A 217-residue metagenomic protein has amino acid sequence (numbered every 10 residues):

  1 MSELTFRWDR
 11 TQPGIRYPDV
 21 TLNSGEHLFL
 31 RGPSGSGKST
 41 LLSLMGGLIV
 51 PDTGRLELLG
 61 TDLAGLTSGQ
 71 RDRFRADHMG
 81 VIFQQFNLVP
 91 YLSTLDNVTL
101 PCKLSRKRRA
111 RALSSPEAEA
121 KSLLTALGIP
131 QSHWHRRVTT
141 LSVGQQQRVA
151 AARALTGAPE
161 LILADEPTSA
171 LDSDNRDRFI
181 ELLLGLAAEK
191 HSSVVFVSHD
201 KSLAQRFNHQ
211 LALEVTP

Functional and structural regions predicted by a protein language model:
G46: Helix-to-loop junction immediately C-terminal to a conserved catalytic motif
G54-D62: Conserved ABC transporter NBD signature motif
D62, A112-S132: Conserved ABC ATPase "signature" region
L63-G80: ABC ATPase NBD coupling module
R137-L141, Q145: Conserved ABC ATPase signature
A158: Conserved catalytic motifs of ABC-family nucleotide-binding domains
I162-D165: Catalytic Walker B motif of ABC-type/P-loop ATPase nucleotide-binding domains
